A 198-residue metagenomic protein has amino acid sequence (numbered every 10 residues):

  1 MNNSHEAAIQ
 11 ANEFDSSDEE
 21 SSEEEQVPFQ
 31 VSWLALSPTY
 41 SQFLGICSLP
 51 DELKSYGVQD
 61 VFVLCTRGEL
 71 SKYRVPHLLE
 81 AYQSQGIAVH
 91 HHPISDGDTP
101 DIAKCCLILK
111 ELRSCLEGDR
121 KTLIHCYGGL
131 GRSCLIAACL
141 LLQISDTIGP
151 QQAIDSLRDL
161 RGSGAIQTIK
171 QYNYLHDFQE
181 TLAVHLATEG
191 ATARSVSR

Functional and structural regions predicted by a protein language model:
M1-L123, A138-R198: Cys-dependent protein tyrosine phosphatase-like superfamily
C126: Short cysteine clusters
G129: Conserved G/P- and acidic residue-centered "switch" motifs that form tight phosphate/ATP-binding loops in soluble
C134-L135: A eukaryotic "domain-to-IDR transition" signal
